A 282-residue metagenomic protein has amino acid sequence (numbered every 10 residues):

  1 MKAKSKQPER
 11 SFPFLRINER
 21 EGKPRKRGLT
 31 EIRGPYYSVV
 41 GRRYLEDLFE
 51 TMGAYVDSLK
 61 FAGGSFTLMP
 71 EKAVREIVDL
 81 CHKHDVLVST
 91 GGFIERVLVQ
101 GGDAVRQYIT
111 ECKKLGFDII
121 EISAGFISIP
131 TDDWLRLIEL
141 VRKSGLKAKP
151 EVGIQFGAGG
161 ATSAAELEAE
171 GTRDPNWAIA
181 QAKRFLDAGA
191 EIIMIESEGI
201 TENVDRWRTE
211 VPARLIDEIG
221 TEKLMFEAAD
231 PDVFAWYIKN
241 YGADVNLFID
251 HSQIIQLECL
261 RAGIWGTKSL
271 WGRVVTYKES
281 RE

Functional and structural regions predicted by a protein language model:
K2-A62, F66-E76: Conserved N-terminal beta1-alpha1 strand-loop-helix module at the mouth
S5-G22, R214-E282: C-terminal alpha-helical cap/extension of soluble enzyme domains
N18-E19, G41-R43, T67-L80, V97-R106 (+5 more regions): Active-site-adjacent beta->alpha loops and helix N-cap segments on the catalytic face of soluble alpha/beta enzymes
R25-Y44, A62-T67, S89-A104, I127 (+2 more regions): Active-site mouth loops of central-metabolism enzymes
R27-P35, V56-F61, V88-G92, I120-I122 (+4 more regions): Hydrophobic faces of well-ordered beta-strands that scaffold small-molecule active sites in alpha/beta enzyme cores
L48-M52, C81, E111-C112, V141 (+3 more regions): Generic structural signal for hydrophobic
L186-R208: Active-site rim beta-loop-alpha module in soluble metabolic enzymes
